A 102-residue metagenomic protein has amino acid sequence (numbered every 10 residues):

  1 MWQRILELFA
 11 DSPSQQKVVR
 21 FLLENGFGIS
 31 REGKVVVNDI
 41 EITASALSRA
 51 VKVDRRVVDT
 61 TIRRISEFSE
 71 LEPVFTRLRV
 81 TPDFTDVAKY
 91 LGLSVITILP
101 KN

Functional and structural regions predicted by a protein language model:
W2-I5, A10-E24, S30, S66-N102: A conserved regulatory-domain signal marking ACT and ACT-like small-molecule sensing domains and adjacent regulatory
D39: Helix-turn-helix DNA-binding segment
A44: Helix-turn-helix DNA-binding elements, focusing on the entry/boundary residues of the two helices that contact DNA
L47-S48: Short alpha-helical "recognition helix" segments of helix-turn-helix
D54-V57, T61: Short coil turns linking two alpha-helices in DNA-binding domains
